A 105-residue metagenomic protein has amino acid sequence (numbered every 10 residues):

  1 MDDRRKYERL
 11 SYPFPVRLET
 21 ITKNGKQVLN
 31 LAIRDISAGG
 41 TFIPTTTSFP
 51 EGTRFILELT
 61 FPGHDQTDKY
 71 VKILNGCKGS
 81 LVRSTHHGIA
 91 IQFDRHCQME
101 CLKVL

Functional and structural regions predicted by a protein language model:
M1-I36, T45-T46, L105: N-terminal helix initiation/capping motif
R17-E19, E58-G63: Generic short beta-strand segments
N24-F49, I56-E58, T85-A90: Short strand-loop-strand
K26-V28, V71-G76: Short, mixed charged/polar active-site loops that provide acid/base catalysis or chelate metal/phosphate cofactors
F49-E51, G63, C97-M99: Short, surface-exposed beta-strand-loop junctions and turns on beta-sheet-rich folds
T53-F61, C101-L105: Extended Gly/Ser/Thr-rich low-complexity repeat segments, especially those forming or decorating extracellular
P62-I73: Short, Lys/Arg- and Gly-enriched loop/turn segments at beta-strand edges
H86-L105: C-terminal output/interaction extensions
